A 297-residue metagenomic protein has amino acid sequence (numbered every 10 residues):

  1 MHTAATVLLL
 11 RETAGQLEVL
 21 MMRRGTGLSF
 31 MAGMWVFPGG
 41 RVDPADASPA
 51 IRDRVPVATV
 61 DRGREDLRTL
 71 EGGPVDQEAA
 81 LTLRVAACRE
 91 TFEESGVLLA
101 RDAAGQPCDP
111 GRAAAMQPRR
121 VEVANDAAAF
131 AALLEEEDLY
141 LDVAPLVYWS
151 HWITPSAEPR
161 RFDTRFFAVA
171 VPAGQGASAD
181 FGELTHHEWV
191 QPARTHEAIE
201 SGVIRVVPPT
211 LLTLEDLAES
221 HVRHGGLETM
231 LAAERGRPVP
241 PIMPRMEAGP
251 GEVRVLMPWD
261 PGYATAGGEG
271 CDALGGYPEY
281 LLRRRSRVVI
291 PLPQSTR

Functional and structural regions predicted by a protein language model:
M1-R297: N-terminal leader/linker segments that precede catalytic domains of diphosphate-processing enzymes
